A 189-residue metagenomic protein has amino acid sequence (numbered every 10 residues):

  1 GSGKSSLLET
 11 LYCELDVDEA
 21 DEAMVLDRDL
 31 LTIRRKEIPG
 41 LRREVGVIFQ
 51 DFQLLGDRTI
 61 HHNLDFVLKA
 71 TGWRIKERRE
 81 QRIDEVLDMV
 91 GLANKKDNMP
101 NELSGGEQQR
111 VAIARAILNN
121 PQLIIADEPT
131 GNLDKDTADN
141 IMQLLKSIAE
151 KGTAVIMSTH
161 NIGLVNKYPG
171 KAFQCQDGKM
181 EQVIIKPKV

Functional and structural regions predicted by a protein language model:
Y12-C13: Helix-to-loop junction immediately C-terminal to a conserved catalytic motif
A20-D29: Conserved ABC transporter NBD signature motif
L30-G46, E77, E150: ABC ATPase NBD coupling module
R58-F66: Short coil-to-helix segment of the ABC ATPase nucleotide-binding domain corresponding to the Q-loop/switch region
N98-N101, N119, K151: Conserved signature/switch motifs of ABC ATPase nucleotide-binding domains
M99-L103, E107-Q109: Conserved ABC ATPase signature
I124-D127: Catalytic Walker B motif of ABC-type/P-loop ATPase nucleotide-binding domains
